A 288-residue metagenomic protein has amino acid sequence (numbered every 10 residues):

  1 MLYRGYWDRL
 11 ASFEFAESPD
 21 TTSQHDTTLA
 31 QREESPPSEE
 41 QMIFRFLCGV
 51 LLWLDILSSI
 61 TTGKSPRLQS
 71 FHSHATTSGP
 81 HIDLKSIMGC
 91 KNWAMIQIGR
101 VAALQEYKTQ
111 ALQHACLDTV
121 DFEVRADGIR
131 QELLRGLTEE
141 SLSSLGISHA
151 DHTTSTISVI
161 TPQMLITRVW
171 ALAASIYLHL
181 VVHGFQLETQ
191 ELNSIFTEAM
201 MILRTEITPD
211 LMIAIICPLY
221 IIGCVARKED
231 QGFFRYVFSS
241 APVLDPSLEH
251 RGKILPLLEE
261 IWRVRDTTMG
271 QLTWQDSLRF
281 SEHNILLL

Functional and structural regions predicted by a protein language model:
M1-L2, C48-G63, H179, T268-L288: Amphipathic alpha-helical dimerization/protein-protein interaction segment
L2-E34: A gly/proline- and charged-residue-enriched helix-loop-helix capping module
Y3-S12, T76, M200-R204, V243: HEAT/HEAT-like alpha-solenoid repeats
E14-T21, E40-G49, T154, S158 (+1 more regions): TPR/TPR-like alpha-solenoid helical repeat scaffolds
T28-C48, L57-D210, I222-Y236: Cytosolic regulatory protein-protein interaction regions
A173-S175, I216, H283: Active-site lining segments that contact anionic ligands and/or coordinate catalytic metals
I213-Y220, K253-P256: Amphipathic alpha-helical elements of HEAT/ARM-like alpha-solenoid repeat scaffolds that form extended
G232, S239-L288: Intrinsically disordered, low-complexity regulatory regions with latent secondary structure
